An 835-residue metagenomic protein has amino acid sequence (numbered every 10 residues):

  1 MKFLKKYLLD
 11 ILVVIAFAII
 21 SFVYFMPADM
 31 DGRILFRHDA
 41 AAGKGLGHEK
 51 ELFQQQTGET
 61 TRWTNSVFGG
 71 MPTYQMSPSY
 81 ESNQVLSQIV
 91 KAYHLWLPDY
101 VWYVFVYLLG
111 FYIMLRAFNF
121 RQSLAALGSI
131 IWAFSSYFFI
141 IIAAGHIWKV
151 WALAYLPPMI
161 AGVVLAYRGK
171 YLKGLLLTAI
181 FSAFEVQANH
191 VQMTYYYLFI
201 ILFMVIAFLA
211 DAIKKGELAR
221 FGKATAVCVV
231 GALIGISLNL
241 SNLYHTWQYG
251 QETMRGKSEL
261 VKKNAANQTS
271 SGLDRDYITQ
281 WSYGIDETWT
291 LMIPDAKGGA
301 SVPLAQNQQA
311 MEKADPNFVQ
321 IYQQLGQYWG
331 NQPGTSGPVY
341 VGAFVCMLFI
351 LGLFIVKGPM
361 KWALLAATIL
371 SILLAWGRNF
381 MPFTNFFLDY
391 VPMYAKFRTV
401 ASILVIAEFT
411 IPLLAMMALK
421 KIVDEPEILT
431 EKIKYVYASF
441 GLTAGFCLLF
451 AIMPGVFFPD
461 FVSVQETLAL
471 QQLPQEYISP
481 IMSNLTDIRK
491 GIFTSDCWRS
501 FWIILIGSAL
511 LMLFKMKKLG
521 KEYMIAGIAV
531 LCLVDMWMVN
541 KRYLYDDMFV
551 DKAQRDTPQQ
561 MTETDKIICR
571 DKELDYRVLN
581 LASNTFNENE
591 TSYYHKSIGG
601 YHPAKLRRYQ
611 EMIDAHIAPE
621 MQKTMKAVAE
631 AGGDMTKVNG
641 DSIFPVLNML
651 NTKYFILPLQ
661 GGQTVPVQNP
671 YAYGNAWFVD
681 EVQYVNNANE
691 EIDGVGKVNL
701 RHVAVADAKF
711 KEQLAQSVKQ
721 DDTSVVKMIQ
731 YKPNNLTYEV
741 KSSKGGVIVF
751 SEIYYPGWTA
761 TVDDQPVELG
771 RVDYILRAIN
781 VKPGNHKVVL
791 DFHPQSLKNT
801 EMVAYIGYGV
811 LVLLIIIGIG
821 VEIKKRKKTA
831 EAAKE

Functional and structural regions predicted by a protein language model:
D10-L46, G231-H245, L370-L374, F446-A451 (+1 more regions): Transmembrane signal-anchor helices characteristic of membrane glycosylation enzymes that use polyprenol
A18-M114, I130-L153, N267-V341, L374-T384 (+2 more regions): Membrane-interface coil-to-helix junctions
Q54, E59, N65-G69, M76-S79 (+8 more regions): Extracytoplasmic/lumenal acceptor-recognition loop(s) of multi-pass membrane glycoenzymes
S82, L97-F111, G337-G352, A407-M416 (+1 more regions): Hydrophobic alpha-helical transmembrane segments
L115-F134, L172-L175: Transmembrane-helix signature of polytopic, membrane-embedded enzymes that assemble or transfer cell-envelope glycans
S129, G145-L156, A166-A183, V191-M193 (+3 more regions): Contiguous transmembrane helix-bundle modules in multi-pass membrane proteins
K223-Y283: Polar, glycine-rich mid-to-C-terminal structural blocks that act as macromolecule-binding/assembly scaffolds
M347, K653, G662, H702-E835: Active-site-proximal, structured, solvent-exposed surfaces of multi-pass membrane proteins that position macromolecular
